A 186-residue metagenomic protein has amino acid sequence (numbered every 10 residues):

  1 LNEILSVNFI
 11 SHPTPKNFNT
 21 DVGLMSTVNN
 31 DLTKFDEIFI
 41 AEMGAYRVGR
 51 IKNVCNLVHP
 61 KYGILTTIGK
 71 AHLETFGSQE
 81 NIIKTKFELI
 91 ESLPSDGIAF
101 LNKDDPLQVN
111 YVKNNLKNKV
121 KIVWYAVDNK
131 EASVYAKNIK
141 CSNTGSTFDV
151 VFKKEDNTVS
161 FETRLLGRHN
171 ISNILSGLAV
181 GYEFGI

Functional and structural regions predicted by a protein language model:
L1-K103, L107-K119: Phosphate-binding loop of NTP-binding sites
L65-I186: Acidic, Mg2+-coordinating active-site environments of NTP-dependent enzymes
